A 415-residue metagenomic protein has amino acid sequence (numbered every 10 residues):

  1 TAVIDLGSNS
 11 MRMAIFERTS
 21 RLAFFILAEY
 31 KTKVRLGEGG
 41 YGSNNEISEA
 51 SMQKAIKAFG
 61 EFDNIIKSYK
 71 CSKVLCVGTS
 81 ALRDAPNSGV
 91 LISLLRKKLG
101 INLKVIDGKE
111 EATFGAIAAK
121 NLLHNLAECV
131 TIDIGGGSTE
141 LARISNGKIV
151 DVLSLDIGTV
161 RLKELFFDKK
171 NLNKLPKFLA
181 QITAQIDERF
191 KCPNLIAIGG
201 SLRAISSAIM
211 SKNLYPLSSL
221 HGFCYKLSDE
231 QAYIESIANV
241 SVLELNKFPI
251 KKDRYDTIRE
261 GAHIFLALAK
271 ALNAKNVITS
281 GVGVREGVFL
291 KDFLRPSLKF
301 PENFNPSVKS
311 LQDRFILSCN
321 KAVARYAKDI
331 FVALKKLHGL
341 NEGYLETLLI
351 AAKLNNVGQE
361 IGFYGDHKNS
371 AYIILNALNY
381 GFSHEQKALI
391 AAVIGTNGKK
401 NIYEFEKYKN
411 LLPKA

Functional and structural regions predicted by a protein language model:
T1-D5, C129-D133, L195: Short glycine-aspartate micro-motif
T1-F25: N-terminal basic/disordered segments at the start of proteins
S10-R12, S138, L202: Structural motif
I15, G39-S68, T79-N87, L91 (+4 more regions): Helical "lid/coupling" subdomains associated with nucleotide-phosphate turnover
A23-R35: N-terminal glycine-rich anion-binding loops that anchor highly charged ligand groups
I26, I149-D151: Residue-level detector of beta-propeller blades
S72-C76: Conserved beta-strand/loop subsegment of P-loop NTPase cores
E128-A142: A generic, well-ordered mixed alpha/beta core segment in the N-terminal half of proteins
